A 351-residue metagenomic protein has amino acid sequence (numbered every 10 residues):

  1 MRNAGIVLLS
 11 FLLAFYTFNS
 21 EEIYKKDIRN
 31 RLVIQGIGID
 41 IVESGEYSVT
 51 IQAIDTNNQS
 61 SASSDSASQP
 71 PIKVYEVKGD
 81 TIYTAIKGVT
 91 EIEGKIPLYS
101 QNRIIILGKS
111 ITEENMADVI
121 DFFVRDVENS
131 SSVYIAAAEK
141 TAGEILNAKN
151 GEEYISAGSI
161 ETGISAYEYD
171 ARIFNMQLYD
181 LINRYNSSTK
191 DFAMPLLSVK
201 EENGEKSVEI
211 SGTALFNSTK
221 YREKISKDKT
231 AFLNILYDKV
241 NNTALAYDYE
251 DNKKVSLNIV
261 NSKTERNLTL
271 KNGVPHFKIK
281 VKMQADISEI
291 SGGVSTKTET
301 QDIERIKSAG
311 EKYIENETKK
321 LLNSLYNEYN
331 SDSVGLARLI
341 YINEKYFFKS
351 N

Functional and structural regions predicted by a protein language model:
M1-N351: Membrane-proximal alpha-helical signals and transmembrane carboxylates
